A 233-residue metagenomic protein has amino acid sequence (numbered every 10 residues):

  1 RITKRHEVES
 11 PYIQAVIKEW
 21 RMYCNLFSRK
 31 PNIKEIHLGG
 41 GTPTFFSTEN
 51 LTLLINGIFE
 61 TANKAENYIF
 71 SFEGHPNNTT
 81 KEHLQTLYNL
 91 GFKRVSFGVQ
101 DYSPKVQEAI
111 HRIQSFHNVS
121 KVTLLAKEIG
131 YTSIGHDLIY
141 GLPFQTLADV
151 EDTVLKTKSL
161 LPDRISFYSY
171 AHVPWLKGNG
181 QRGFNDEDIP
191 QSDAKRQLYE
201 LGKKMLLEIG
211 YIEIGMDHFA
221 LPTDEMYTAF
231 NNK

Functional and structural regions predicted by a protein language model:
I2-K204: Conserved non-cysteine loop/helix-boundary elements of the Radical SAM core domain that shape
Q181-K233: A C-terminal junction/extension of Radical SAM enzymes
